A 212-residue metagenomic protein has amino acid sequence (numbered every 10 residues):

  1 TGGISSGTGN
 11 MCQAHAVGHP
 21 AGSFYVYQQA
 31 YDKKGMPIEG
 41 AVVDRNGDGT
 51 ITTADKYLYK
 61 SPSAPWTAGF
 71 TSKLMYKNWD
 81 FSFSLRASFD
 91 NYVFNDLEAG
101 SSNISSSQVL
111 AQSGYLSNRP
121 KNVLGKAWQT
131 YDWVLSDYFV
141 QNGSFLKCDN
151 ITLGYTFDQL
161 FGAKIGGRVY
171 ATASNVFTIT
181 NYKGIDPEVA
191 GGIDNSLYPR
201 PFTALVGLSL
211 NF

Functional and structural regions predicted by a protein language model:
T1-G9, E98-S107, G184-D194: Flexible, surface-exposed loop regions and adjacent strand-edge segments of Gram-negative outer-membrane beta-barrel
T1-P62, N181: Conserved small-residue
S6, H19, S23, Y31-M36 (+1 more regions): Extracytoplasmic gating/loop element in the C-terminal half of outer-membrane beta-barrel translocons and assembly
G69-T71, N150-G154, L205-G207: Membrane-embedded beta-strand positions in outer-membrane beta-barrel channels/transporters
M75, R86-S88, T172-V176, N211: Outer-membrane beta-barrel pore domains and translocons
N78-F83, L160-F161: Repeated loop/turn-to-beta-strand initiation elements of outer-membrane beta-barrel proteins
F83, V169-A171, L208: Membrane-embedded beta-strand positions of outer-membrane beta-barrel proteins
R200-F212: Outer-membrane beta-barrel "beta-signal"
